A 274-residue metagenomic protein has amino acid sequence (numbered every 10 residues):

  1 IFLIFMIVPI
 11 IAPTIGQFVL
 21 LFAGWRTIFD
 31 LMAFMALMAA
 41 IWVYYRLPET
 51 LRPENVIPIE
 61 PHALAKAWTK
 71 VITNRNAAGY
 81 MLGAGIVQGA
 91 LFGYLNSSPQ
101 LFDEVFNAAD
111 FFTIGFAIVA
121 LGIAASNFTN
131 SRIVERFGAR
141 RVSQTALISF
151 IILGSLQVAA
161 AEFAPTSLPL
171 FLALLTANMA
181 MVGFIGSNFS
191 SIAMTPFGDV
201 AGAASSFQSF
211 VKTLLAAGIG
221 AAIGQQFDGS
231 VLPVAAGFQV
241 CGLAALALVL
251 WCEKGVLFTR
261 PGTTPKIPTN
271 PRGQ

Functional and structural regions predicted by a protein language model:
I1-L47, L51: Helix-loop-helix hairpin linking two adjacent transmembrane segments in secondary transporters
I1-P13, V87, V119, Q208-T213: Structural signature of transmembrane alpha-helices in multi-pass secondary transporters
T50-Y80: Juxtamembrane intracellular "pre-TM" segments in multi-pass secondary transporters
T73-L91, T176, A180: Pair of pore-lining "gating" transmembrane helices in MFS-fold secondary transporters
S126-R141: Helix-to-loop junctions at the C-terminal end of transmembrane segments in multipass secondary transporters
R141-N188: C-terminal transmembrane helical hairpin of 12-TM major facilitator-type secondary transporters
S191-G229, F238: A late C-terminal transmembrane helix in Major Facilitator Superfamily
C252-Q274: Intrinsic disorder in cytosolic terminal tails and internal cytosolic loops of multi-pass membrane transporters
